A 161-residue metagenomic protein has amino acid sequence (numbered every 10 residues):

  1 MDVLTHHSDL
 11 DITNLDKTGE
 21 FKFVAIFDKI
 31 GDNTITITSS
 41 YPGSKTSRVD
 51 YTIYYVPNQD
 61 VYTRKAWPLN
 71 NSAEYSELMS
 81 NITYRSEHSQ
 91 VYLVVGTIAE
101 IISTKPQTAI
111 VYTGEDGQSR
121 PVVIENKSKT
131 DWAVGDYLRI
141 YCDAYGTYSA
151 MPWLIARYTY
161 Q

Functional and structural regions predicted by a protein language model:
D2-N14, T46-S47, S119-P121: Surface-exposed loop/edge segments in extracytoplasmic proteins
L15-F23: Aromatic sugar-binding surface patches on proteins that engage polysaccharides or sugar-phosphate polymers
K17, K29-I30, V134: Surface-exposed loops/turns
V24-D32: Surface-exposed, short loops/turns at beta-strand junctions within beta-sandwich domains
A25, S44-P57: Edge beta-strands of extracellular beta-sandwich domains
N33, T52-Q161: OB-fold and OB-like single-stranded nucleic-acid-recognition modules and their adjacent interaction interfaces
